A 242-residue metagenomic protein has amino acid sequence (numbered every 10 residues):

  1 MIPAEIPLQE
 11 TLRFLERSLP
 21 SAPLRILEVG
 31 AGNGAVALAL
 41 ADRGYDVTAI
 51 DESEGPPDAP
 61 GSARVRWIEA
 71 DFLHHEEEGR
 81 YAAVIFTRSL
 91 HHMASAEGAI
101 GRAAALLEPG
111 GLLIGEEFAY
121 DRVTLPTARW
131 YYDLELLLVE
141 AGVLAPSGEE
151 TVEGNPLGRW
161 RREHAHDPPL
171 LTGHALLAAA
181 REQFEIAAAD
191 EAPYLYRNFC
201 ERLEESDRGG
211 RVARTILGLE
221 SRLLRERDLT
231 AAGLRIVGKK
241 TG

Functional and structural regions predicted by a protein language model:
A4-P23: Conserved alpha-helix/loop element of class I SAM-dependent methyltransferases that forms part of the SAM/SAH-binding
P23-G32: Conserved class I S-adenosyl-L-methionine
N33-H74: Class I SAM-dependent methyltransferase SAM/SAH-binding core
I85: A conserved beta-strand element that flanks and buttresses the S-adenosyl-L-methionine
G98-P109: A short glycine-rich, Lys/Arg-flanked "PGG" loop and its adjoining helix->strand segment in the class I
I114-A145: Conserved class I S-adenosyl-L-methionine
L144-E205: Substrate-binding/catalytic lobe of Class I Rossmann-like enzymes that use SAM or dcSAM, i.e., the mid-to-C-terminal
L177-A178, E182, A188-G242: A C-terminal cap/extension of S-adenosyl-L-methionine-dependent methyltransferases that defines the acceptor-substrate
